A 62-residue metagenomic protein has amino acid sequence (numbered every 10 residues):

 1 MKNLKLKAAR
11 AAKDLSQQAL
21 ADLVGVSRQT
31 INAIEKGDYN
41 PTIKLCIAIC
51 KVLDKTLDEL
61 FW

Functional and structural regions predicted by a protein language model:
M1-L4, L15, N40, K44: Residues at secondary-structure transition points
L4-L23: Short basic helix-loop element that most often maps to the first helix and adjoining turn of HTH DNA-binding modules
A19, T30, E59: Residues in the helix-turn-helix
V26-Y39: Recognition helix of helix-turn-helix/homeodomain-like DNA-binding domains that insert into the DNA major groove
K44-E59: DNA major-groove recognition helix of helix-turn-helix/homeodomain DNA-binding modules
W62: Phosphate-coordinating loops and pocket residues in cytosolic domains that bind phosphorylated ligands
